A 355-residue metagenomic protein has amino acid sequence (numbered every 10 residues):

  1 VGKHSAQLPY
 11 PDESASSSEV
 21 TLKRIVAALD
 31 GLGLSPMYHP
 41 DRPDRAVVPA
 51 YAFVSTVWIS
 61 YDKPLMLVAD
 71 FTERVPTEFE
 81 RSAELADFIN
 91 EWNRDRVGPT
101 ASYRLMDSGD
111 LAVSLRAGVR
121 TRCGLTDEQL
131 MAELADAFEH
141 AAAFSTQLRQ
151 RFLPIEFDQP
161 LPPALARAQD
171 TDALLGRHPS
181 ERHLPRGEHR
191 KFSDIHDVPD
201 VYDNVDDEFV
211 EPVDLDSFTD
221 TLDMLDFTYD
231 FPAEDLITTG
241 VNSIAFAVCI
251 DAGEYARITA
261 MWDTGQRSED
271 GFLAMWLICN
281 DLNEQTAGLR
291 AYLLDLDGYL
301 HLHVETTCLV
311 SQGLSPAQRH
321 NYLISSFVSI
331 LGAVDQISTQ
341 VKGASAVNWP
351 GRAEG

Functional and structural regions predicted by a protein language model:
V1-T56, R96-S108, L148-R149, I155-C249 (+1 more regions): Charge-rich, low-complexity N-terminal segments
E19, F79, A83, G124-M131 (+3 more regions): Ordered, soluble secondary-structure elements with a strong preference for glycine-centered loop motifs and nearby
A28, L32, F88-D95, E133-Q147 (+2 more regions): Conserved short hydrophobic interaction patches
P43-R45, K63-M66, S108-S114, E234-L236 (+2 more regions): A generic structural signal for beta-strand entry/edge sites
S55-P76, A245-Q266: A short acidic-to-branched-hydrophobic micro-motif
D70-A112, T259-E305: Short, internal acidic amphipathic alpha-helical interface segments that mediate docking to partner proteins
S102-A135, R149-L153, Y292-I324, D335-Q340 (+1 more regions): Well-ordered alpha/beta subsegment
H140-D170, S329-A353: Flexible helix-coil linker/hinge segments at domain or subdomain boundaries
